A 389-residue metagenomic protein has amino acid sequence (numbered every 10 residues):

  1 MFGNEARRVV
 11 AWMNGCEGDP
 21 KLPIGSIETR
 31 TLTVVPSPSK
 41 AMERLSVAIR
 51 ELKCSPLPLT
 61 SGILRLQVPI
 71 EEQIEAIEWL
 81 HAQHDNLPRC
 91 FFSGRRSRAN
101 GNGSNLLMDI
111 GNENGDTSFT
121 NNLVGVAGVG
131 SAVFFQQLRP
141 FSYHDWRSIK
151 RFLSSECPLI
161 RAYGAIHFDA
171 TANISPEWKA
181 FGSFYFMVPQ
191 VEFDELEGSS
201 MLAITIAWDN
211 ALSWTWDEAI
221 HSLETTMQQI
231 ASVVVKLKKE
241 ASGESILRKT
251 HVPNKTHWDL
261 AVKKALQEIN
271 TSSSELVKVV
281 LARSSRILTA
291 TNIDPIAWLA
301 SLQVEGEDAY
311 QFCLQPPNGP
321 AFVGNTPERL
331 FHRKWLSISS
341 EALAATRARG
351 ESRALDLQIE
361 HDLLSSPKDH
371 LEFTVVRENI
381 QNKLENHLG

Functional and structural regions predicted by a protein language model:
F2-P140, G182-F184: An N-terminal JmjN-like helical accessory module and its immediate linker preceding a catalytic domain
F2-V9, N14, S142-R286, P367 (+1 more regions): Non-catalytic accessory segments adjacent to catalytic cores
G15-S37, P58, R65, V129 (+5 more regions): Cytosolic ligand/metal-binding cores
P38-A41, L66-A76, R98-N102, D169-A170 (+5 more regions): Flexible loop/turn segments at secondary-structure boundaries
L57-L64, P88-G94, R161-Y163, V277-V279 (+1 more regions): A short, Trp-centered hydrophobic/proline-enriched beta-strand micro-motif
S93-G101, L196-G198, A207, Q315-N318: Short, flexible beta-strand-to-coil junctions
N105-M108, V191-E195, F331-R333: Broad, structure-driven detector of short, well-ordered beta-strand segments within folded domains
T289-I338: SIR2/sirtuin-family catalytic core signature
